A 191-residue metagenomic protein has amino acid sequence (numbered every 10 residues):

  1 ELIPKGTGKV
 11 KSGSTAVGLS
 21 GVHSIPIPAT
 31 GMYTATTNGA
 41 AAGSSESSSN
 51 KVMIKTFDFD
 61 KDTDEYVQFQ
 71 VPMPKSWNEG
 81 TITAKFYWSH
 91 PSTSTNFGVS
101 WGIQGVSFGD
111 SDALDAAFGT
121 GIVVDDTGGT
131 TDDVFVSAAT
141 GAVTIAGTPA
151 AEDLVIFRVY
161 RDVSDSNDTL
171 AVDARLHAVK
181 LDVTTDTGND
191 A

Functional and structural regions predicted by a protein language model:
E1-K5, K9-S14, G18-L19, P26 (+1 more regions): Beta-strand-rich, repetitive solenoid scaffolds
S14-K61: N-terminal leader/pro-regions and domain N-caps
D60-S76: Short beta-strands within extracellular/lumenal beta-sheet-rich domains
G80-H90: A short beta-strand element within beta-rich, extracytoplasmic domains of secreted/secretory-pathway proteins
T81, S94-G102, V172-L176: Short coil-to-beta strand junction motifs in C2/discoidin
D112-T148: Extracellular carbohydrate recognition and processing domains and analogous Trp-centered ligand-binding platforms
T148-V163: Noncatalytic modules at the cell exterior or secretory-pathway interfaces, chiefly beta-strand-rich lectin/adhesion
Y160-A191: Proprotein-processing/basic-patch segments
